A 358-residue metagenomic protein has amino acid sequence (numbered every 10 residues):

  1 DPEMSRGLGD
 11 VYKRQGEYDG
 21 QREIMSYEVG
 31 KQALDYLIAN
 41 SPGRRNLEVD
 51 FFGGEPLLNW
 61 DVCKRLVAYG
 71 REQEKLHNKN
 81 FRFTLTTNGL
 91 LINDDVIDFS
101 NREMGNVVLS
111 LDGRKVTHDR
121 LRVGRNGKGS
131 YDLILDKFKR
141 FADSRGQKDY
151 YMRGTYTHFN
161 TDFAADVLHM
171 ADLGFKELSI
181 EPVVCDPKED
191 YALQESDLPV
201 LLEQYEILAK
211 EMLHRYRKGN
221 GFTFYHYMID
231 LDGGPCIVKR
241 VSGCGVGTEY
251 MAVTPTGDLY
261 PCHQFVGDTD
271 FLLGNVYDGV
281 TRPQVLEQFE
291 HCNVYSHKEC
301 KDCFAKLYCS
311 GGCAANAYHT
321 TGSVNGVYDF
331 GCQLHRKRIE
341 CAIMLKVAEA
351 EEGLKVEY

Functional and structural regions predicted by a protein language model:
D1-Y12: Single conserved hydrophobic/aromatic residue that forms the stacking wall/gate of nucleotide- or nucleobase-binding
D10-G16, Q147, F304-A305, Y318: Detector for the c-type heme attachment site
K13-E28, G322-L334: Non-heme iron-sulfur electron-transfer modules
G16, V116-D132, K139, D143-Y250 (+2 more regions): Radical SAM enzyme [4Fe-4S]-AdoMet core and its adjacent flexible, acidic and glycine-rich loops/tails across
Y27-D50, N59-V183: Radical SAM/AdoMet-radical enzyme domain recognition
V266-Y358: Flexible mid-to-C-terminal extensions adjoining Fe-S/redox cofactors in radical SAM and related proteins
